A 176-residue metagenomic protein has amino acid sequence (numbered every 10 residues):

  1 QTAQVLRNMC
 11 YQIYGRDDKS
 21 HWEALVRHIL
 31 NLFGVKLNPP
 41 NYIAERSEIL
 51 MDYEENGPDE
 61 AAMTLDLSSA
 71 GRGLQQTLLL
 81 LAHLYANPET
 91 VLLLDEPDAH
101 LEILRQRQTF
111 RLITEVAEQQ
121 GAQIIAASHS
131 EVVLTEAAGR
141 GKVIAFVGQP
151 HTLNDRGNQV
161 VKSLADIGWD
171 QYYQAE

Functional and structural regions predicted by a protein language model:
Q1-F33, P39-A44: Coupling/switch segment of ABC-type P-loop NTPase heads
L37-N38, L79: Short secondary-structure capping/junction motifs at helix and strand boundaries
E45-A175: Switch/communication elements of ASCE P-loop NTPase nucleotide-binding domains
